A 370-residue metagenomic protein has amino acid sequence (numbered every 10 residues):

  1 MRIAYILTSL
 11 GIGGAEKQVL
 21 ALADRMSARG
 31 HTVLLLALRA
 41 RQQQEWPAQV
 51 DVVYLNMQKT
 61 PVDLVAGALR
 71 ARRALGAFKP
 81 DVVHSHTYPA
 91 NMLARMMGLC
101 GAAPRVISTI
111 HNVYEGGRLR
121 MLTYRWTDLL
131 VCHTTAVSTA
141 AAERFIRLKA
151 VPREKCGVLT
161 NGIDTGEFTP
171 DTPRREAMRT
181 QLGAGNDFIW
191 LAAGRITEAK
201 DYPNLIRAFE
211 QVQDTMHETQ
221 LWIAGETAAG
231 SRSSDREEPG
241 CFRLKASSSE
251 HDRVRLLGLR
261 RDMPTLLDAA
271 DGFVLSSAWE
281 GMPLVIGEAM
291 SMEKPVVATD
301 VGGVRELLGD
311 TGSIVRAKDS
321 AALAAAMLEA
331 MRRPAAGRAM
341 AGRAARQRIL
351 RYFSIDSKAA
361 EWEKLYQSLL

Functional and structural regions predicted by a protein language model:
Y5-A66, A229: N-terminal strand-loop element at the rim of the active site of nucleotide-sugar-dependent glycosyltransferases
E16-A21, F188-Q211, L221, A321: A conserved mid-protein helix/loop that constitutes part of the nucleotide-sugar donor-binding site
L36, I286, P295-A298: Short hydrophobic beta-strand element within catalytic cores of glycosyltransferases and related nucleotide-activated
I107-V137, E143, K149: A conserved, positively charged/aromatic
T169-A184, E238-F242, A336: A short helix/loop element that forms part of the nucleotide-sugar donor recognition site in Leloir-type
S234-G258: Nucleotide-activated donor-binding/catalytic signature segment of Leloir-type glycosyltransferases, i.e., the conserved
L259, A278: Aromatic "clamp/platform" in nucleotide-sugar-dependent glycosyltransferases that forms part of the donor/acceptor
D310-S320, E329-A335: Conserved acidic donor-binding segment of nucleotide-sugar-dependent glycosyltransferases
